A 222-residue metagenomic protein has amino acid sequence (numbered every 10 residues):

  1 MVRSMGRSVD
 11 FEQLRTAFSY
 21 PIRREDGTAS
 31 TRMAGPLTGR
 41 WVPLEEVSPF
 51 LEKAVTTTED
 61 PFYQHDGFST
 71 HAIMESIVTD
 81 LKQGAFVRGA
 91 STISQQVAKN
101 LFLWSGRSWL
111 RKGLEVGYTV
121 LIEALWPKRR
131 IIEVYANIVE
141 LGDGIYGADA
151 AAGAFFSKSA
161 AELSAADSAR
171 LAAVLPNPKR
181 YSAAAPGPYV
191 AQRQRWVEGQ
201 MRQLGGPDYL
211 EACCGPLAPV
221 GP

Functional and structural regions predicted by a protein language model:
M1-P222: Juxtamembrane regions of bacterial inner-membrane/periplasmic proteins, predominantly the peptidoglycan biogenesis
